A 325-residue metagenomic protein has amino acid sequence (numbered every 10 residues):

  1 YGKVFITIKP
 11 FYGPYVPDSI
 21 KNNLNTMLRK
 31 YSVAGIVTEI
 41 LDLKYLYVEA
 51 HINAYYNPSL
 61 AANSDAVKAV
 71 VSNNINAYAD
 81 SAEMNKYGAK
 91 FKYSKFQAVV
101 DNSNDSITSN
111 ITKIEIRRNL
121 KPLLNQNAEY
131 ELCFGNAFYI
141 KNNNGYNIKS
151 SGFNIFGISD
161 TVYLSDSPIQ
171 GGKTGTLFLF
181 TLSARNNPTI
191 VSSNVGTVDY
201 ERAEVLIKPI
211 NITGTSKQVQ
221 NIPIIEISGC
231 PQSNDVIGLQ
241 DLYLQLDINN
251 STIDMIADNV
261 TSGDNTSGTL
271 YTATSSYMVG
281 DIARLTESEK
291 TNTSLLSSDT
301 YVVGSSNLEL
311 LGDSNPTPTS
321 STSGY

Functional and structural regions predicted by a protein language model:
Y1-E83, Y87: Carbohydrate-recognition loop of C-type lectin domains
G2-V4, L46-A50, N110, A128 (+2 more regions): Residues at beta-strand starts and edge strands
K9, T174-G175, R185-Y325: Surface-exposed interaction regions enriched in Ser/Thr/Asp/Glu that occur as long low-complexity tracts or repetitive
P10-Y12, Y56-P58, L120, N136 (+1 more regions): Beta-strand elements of well-folded, non-transmembrane domains
G13-V16, P58-A62, E83, N102 (+4 more regions): Short beta-strands and strand-coil junctions in structured, solvent-facing domains, enriched
L41, A66-G157, T286-S297, V302-G304 (+2 more regions): An aromatic-glycine-centered, glycine-rich loop/turn in mixed alpha/beta architecture
Y146-T189: Structural flexibility/helix-modulation signal
